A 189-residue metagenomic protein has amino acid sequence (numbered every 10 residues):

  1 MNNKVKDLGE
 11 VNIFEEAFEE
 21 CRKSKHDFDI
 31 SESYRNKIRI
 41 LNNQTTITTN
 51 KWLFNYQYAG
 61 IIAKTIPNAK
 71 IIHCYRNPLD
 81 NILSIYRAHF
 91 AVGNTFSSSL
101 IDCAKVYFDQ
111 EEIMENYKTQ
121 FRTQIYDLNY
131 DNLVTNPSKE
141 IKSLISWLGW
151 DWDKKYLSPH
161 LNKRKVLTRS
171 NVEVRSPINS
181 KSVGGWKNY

Functional and structural regions predicted by a protein language model:
M1-I30: PAPS-dependent sulfotransferase catalytic core
N3, D80, T135: Active-site micro-motifs of SAM-dependent methyltransferase domains
N3, I66-N68, R122: Proline-centered flexible-loop/turn and helix-kink motifs
G9-V11, Y75, Y107, D131: Residues at the C-termini of beta-strands that transition into short coil/loop
C21-N43, I85-D127, V134-Y189: PAPS-dependent sulfotransferases, especially Golgi type II membrane carbohydrate sulfotransferases
I47-L53, K70-Y75, D127-N132, I145 (+1 more regions): Short beta-strand segments
Y58: Long C-terminal interaction/binding lobes of large macromolecular proteins
I62-Y86, L144: Conserved phosphate-donor/acceptor-positioning beta-strand/loop module used by diverse small-molecule
